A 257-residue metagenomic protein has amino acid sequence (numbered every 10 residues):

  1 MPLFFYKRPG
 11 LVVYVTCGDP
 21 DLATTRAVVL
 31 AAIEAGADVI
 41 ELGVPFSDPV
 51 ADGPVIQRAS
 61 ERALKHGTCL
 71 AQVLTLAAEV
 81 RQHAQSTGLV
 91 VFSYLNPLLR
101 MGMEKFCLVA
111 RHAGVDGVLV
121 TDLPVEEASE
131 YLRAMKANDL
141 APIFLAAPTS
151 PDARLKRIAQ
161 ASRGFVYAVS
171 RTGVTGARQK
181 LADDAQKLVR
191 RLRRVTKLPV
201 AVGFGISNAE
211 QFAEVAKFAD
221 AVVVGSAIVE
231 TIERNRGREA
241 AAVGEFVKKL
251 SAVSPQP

Functional and structural regions predicted by a protein language model:
M1-V15, A77-Q82: N-terminal amphipathic alpha-helix/helix-capping segment at the start of soluble metabolic enzymes
P2-F5, L22, S47-R58, K65-A78 (+6 more regions): Active-site-adjacent beta->alpha loops and helix N-cap segments on the catalytic face of soluble alpha/beta enzymes
L11-A27, G88-G102, A141-S150, R178: Active-site mouth loops of central-metabolism enzymes
L11-V15, I40-L42, L89-S93, V118-V120 (+4 more regions): Hydrophobic faces of well-ordered beta-strands that scaffold small-molecule active sites in alpha/beta enzyme cores
V13, A32, I40-G43, A110 (+3 more regions): Conserved, mostly hydrophobic/aromatic
L22-I33, S150-A159, V202, I206-V222: Catalytic cores of alpha/beta
A37-S47, A113-L119, P124, A168-G176 (+2 more regions): Glycine-rich phosphate-binding active-site loops on the catalytic face of alpha/beta enzymes
R190-L198, S207-P257: Alpha/beta catalytic cores of nucleotide-metabolism and tRNA/nucleoside-modifying enzymes
